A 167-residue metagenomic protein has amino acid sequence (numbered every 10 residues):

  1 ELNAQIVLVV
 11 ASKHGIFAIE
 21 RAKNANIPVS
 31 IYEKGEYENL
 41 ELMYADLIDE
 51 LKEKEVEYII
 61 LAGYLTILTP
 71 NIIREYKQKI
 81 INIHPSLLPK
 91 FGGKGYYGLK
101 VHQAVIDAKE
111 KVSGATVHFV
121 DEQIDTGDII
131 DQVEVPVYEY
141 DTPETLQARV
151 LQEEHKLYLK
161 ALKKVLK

Functional and structural regions predicted by a protein language model:
E1-K167: One-carbon transfer enzymes
